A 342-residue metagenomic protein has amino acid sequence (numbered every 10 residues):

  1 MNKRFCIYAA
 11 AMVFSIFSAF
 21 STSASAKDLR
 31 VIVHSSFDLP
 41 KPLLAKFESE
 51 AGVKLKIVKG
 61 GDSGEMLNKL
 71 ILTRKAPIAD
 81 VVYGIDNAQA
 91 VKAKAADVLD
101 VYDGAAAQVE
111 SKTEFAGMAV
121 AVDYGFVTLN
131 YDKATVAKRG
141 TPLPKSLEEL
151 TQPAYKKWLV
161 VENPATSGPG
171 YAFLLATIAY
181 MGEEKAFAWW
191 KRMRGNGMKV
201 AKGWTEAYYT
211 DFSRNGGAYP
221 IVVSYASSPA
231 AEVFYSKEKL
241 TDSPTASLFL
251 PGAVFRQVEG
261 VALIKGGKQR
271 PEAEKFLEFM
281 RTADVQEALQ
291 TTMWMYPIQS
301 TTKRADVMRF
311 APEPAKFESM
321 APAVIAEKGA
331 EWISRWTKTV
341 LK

Functional and structural regions predicted by a protein language model:
A26-K92, K342: Early extracytoplasmic/lumenal segment of secretory-pathway proteins
I32-S35, F115-V122, Y131-K133, K138-G140 (+3 more regions): Short beta-strand->loop
P77-V82, D100-A134, L147-E148, K157-P164: A structural signal for short loop-to-beta-strand junctions that line the ligand-binding cleft of periplasmic/secreted
L99-A106, M118-A121, E148-T151, P220 (+4 more regions): Short beta-strand->loop
N130-T135, Q257-Q269, A288: A bilobed periplasmic-binding-protein/Venus flytrap-type ligand-binding module shared by bacterial periplasmic
A172, A176-A253: Ligand-binding pocket segment of bilobal, Venus flytrap-like solute-binding proteins
I264-M320: Mature extracytoplasmic/periplasmic domains
D306-K342: Extracellular/periplasmic bilobal clamshell ligand-binding domains
